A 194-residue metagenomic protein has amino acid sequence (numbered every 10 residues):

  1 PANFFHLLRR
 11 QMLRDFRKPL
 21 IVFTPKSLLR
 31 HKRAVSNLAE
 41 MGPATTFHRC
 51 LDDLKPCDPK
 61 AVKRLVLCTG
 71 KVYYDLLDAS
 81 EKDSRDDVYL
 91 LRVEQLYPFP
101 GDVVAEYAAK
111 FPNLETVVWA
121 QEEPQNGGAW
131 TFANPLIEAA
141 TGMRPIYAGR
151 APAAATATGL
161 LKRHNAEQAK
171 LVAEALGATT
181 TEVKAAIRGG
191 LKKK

Functional and structural regions predicted by a protein language model:
P1-A2, Q11-R14, L20, P25-L28 (+1 more regions): Peripheral docking tails and interdomain loops at the edges of cofactor- or intermediate-handling domains
P1-V72, G177: Active-site phosphate/pyrophosphate-binding segments
H6-R10, H31-N37, L77-A79, V103 (+2 more regions): Short acidic, glycine/serine/threonine-rich loops at helix termini
F16-P19, A61-K63, R85-D87, N113-E115 (+1 more regions): Short coil/turn connectors at secondary-structure junctions
N37-T46, S84-D87, A129-P145: A short, gly/pro- and small-residue-rich
V62-R64, C68-G70, L76-L77, A185-K194: Charge-patterned, long linear interaction tracts outside catalytic cores
L67, T116-E123: Short glycine-rich or small-residue beta-strand-to-loop segments that form or flank ligand, phosphate, metal/Fe-S
Y73, L77-N113: Generic long, charged, amphipathic alpha-helical segments
